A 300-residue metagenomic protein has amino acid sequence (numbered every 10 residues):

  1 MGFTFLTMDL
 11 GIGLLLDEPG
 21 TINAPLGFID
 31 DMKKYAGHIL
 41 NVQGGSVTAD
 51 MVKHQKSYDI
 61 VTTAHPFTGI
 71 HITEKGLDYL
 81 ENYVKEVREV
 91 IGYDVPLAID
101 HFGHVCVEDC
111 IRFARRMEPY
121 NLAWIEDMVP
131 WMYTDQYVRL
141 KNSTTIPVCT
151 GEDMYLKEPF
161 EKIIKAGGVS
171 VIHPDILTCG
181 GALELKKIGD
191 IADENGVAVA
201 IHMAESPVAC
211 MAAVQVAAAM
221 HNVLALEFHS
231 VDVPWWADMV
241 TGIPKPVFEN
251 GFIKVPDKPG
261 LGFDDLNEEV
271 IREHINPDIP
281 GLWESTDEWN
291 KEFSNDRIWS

Functional and structural regions predicted by a protein language model:
M1-V138: Metal-dependent enolase-superfamily TIM-barrel catalytic cores that perform enediolate-based chemistry
L16, P256, F263-D265: Short helix/loop capping segments that flank catalytic or ligand/cofactor-binding pockets
K34, K85, E89, E249 (+2 more regions): Polar/charged alpha-helical tracts
F67, I243-P244, D287: Short leucine-rich amphipathic alpha-helices used at interfaces
C106, L156, L266-N267: A diffuse structural propensity rather than consistent per-protein peaks
R115, N121-W124, V129-L261: Shared catalytic-loop signature of beta/alpha-barrel
L261-S300: Extended hydrophobic packing segments that form well-structured cores
